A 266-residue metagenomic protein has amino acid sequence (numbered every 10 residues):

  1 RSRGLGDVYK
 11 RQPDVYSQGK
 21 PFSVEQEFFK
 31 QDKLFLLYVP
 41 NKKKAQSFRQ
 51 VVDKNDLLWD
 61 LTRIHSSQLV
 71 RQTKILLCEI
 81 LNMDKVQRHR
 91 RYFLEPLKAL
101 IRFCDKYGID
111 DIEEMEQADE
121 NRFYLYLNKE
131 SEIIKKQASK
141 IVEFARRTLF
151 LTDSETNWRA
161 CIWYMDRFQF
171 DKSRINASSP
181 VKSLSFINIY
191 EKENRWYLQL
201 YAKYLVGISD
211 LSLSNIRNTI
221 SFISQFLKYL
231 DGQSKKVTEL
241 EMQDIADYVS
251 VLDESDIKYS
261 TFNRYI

Functional and structural regions predicted by a protein language model:
R1-Y9: Short, small-residue-biased leader/transition segments that mark boundaries at the very start of proteins
K10-D56, C78-M165, S209-Q233, T238-I266: Non-catalytic DNA-binding core/recognition domains of DNA-processing enzymes
V51, N55-L77, R159-I208: N-terminal DNA-binding module of tyrosine recombinases/phage integrases
